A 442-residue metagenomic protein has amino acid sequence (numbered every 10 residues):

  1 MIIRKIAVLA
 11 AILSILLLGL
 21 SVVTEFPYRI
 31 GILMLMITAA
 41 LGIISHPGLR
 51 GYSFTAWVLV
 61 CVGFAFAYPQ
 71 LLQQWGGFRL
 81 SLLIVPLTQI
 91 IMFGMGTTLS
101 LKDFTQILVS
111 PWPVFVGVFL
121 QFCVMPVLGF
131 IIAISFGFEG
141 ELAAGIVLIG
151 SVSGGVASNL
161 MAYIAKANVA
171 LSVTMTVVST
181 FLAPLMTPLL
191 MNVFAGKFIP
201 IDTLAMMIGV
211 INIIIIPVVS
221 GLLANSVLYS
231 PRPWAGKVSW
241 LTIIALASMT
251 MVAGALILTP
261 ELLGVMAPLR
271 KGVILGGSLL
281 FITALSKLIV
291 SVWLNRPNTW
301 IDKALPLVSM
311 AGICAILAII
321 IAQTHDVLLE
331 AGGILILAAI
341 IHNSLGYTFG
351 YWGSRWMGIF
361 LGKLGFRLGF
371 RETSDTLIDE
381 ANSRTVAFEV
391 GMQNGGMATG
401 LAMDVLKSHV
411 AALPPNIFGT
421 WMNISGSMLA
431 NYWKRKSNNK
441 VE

Functional and structural regions predicted by a protein language model:
I2-W112, C123-I134, K197-F198, N212-S374: Structural signature of multi-pass alpha-helical membrane transport proteins
T88, M92, S158, A183-M191 (+8 more regions): Alpha-helical transmembrane segments and their lipid-water interface positions in multi-pass membrane proteins
P113, L171, V327, N382-T385 (+1 more regions): Residue-level recognition of membrane-helix boundary sites in multi-pass small-molecule transporters
V116-S158, F281-V292, L337-K407, G419-K436: Transmembrane alpha-helices that form the ion-translocation and gating core of multi-pass ion transport proteins
A133-V152, V156-T187, M191-I208: Membrane-interface helix-loop-helix junctions at boundaries between adjacent transmembrane segments
A170-V177, I201-G209, L406-N431: Structural signal for the N-terminal portions of transmembrane helices and their immediately preceding loop/interface
S437-E442: Intrinsic disorder in cytosolic terminal tails and internal cytosolic loops of multi-pass membrane transporters
